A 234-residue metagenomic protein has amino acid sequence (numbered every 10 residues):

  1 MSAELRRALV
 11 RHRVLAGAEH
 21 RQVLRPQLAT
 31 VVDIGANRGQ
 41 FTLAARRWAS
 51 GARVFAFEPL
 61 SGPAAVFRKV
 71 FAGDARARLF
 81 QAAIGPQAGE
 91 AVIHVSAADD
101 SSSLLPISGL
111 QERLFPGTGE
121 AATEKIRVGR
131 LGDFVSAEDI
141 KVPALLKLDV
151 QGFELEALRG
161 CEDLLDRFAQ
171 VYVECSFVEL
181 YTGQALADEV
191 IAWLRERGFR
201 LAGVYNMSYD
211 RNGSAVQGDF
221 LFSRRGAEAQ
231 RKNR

Functional and structural regions predicted by a protein language model:
M1-R234: Phosphate/nucleotide-binding beta-alpha loop and adjacent structural elements of enzyme active sites
